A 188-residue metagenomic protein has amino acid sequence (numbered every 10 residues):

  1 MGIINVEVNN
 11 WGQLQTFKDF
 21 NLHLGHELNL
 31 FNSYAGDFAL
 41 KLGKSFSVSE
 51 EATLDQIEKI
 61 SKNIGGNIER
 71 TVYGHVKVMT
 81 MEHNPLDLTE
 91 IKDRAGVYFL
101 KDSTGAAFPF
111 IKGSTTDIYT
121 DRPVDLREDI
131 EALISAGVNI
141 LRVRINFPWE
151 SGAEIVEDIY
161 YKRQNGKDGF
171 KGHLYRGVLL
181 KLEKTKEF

Functional and structural regions predicted by a protein language model:
M1-F188: Active-site pocket-lining/capping segments in soluble small-molecule metabolic enzymes
